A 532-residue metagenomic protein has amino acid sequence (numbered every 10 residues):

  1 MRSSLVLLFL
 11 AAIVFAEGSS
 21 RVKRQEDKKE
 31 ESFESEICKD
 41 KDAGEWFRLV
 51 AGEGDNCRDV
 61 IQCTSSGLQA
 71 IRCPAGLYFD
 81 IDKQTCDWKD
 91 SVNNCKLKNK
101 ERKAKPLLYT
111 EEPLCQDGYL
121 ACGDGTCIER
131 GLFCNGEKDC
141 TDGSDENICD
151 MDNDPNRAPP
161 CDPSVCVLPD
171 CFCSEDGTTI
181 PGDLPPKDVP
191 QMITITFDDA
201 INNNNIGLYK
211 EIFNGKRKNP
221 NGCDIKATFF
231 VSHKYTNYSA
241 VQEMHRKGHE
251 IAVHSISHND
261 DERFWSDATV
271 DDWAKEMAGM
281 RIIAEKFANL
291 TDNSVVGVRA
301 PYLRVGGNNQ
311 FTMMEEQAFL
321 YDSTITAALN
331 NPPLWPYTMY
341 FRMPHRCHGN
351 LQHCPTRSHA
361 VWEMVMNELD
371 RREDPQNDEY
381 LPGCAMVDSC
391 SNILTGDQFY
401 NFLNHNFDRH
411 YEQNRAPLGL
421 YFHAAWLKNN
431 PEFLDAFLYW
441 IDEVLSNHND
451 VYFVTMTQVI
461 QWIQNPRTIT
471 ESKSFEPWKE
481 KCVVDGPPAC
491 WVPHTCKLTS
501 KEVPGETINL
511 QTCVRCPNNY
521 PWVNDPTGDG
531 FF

Functional and structural regions predicted by a protein language model:
R2-L132, G136-D150: Cysteine-rich, disulfide-bonded extracellular modules and peptides in secreted proteins and receptor ectodomains
E45-V50, D80-D82, N94-K96, R102-L108 (+12 more regions): Extracellular/mature segments of secreted proteins
V60, F79, Q84-C86, I128 (+7 more regions): Structural signal for hydrophobic/aromatic residues that build the beta-strand cores of folded beta-sheet domains
A75, A300, M366-E368: Active-site donor-binding loop signature of nucleotide-sugar glycosyltransferases
R157-E250, S257-D261, V270, G279-T312 (+12 more regions): Active-site beta->alpha N-cap acidic-glycine motif
N205, H258-A288, Y337-E412, F433: Alpha-helical scaffold elements lining the catalytic groove of polysaccharide deacetylases
M456-C482, P488-E502: C-terminal regions of proteins
